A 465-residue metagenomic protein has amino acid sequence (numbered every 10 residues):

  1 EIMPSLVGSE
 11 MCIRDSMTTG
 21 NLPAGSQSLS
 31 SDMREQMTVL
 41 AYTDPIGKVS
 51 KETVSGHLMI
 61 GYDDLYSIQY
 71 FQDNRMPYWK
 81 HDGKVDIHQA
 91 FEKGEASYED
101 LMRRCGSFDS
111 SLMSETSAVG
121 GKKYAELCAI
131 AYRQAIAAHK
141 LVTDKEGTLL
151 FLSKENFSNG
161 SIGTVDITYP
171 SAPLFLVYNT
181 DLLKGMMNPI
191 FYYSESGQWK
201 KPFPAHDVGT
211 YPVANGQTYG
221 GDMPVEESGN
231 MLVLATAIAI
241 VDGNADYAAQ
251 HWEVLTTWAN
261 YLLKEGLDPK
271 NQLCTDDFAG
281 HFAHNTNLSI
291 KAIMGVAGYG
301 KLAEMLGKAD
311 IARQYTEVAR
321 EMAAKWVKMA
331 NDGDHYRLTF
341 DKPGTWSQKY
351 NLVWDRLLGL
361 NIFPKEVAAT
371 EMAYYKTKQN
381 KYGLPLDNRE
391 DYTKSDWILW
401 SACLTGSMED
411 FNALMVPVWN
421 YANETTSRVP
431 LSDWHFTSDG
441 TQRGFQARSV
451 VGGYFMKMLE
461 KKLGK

Functional and structural regions predicted by a protein language model:
E1-G8: Single conserved hydrophobic/aromatic residue that forms the stacking wall/gate of nucleotide- or nucleobase-binding
E10-E99: Beta-strand-rich recognition/accessory modules
S28-K48, A138-T164: Asp/Glu-centered strand-loop micro-motifs enriched in Gly/Pro and often flanked by an aromatic residue
V54, K80-M102, G160-P269, N285-A303: Aromatic-rich carbohydrate-recognition surfaces in CAZymes
G61-D63, S110-A118, Y169-D181, N230-D246 (+5 more regions): Well-ordered alpha-helical scaffold segments within catalytic/enzyme domains
H88-N159, D181-Y192, G197-K200: Low-complexity, Ser/Thr/Pro/Gly-enriched N-terminal "stalk/linker" regions
A125-I130, I136-D144, G163, S196-A205 (+7 more regions): Aromatic-lined, polymer-binding surfaces characteristic of secreted/periplasmic polysaccharide-degrading enzymes
W252-D276, G280, G307-K349, L358-K465: Non-catalytic carbohydrate-binding regions of carbohydrate-active enzymes
